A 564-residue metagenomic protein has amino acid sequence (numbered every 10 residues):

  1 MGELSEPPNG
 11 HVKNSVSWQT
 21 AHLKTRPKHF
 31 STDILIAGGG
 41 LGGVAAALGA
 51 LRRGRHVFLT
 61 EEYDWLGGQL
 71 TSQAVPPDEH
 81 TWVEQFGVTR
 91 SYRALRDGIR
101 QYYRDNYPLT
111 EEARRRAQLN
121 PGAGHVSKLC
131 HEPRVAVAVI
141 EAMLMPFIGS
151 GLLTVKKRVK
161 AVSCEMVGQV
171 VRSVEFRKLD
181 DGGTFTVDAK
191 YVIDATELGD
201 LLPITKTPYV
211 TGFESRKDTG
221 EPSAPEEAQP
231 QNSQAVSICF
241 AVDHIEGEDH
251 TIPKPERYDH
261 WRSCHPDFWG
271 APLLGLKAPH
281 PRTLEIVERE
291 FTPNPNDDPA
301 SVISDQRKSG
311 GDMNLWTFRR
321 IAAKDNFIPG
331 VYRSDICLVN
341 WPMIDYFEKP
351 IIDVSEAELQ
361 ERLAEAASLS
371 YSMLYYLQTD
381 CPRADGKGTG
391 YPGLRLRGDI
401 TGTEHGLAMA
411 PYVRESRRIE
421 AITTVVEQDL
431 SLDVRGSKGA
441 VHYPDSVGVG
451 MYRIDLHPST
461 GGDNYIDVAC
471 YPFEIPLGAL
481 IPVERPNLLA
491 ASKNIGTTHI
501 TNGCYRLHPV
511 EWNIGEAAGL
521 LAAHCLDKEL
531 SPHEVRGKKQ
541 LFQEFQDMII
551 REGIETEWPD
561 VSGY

Functional and structural regions predicted by a protein language model:
G2-N14, L23, G49, R55-H56 (+3 more regions): Conserved N-terminal/central alpha/beta ligand/cofactor-binding core
L4-W18, T25, Q69, K157-R158 (+3 more regions): Flavin (FAD/FMN)-binding glycine-rich loop and adjacent Rossmann-like elements that form
K28-G40: Beta1/beta-strand and adjacent pyrophosphate-binding region of the FAD-binding site in flavoprotein oxidoreductases
T32, G54, A189-K190: Short, well-ordered alpha-helix to beta-strand connector turns
L35-A37, A46, E165, Q169 (+1 more regions): Membrane-embedded transmembrane-helix bundle of lipid-linked glycan/lipid transferases
G43: N-terminal Rossmann-fold NAD(P) dinucleotide-binding loop
A46-L51, A518-A522: Small-residue (primarily alanine) positions within well-ordered alpha-helices, especially packing/interaction faces
